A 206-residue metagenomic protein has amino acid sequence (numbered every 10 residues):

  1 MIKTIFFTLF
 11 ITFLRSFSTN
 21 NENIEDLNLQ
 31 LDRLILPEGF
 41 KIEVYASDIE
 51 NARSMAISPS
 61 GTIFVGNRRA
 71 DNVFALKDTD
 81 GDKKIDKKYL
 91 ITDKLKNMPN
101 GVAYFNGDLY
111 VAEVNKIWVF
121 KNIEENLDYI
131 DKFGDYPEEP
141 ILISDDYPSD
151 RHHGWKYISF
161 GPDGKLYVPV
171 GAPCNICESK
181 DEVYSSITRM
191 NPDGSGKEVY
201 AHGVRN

Functional and structural regions predicted by a protein language model:
T4-F13: Sec-dependent N-terminal signal peptides
F17-N206: Beta-propeller domains with acidic blade repeats across secreted/periplasmic ectodomains and cytosolic WD/CNH propellers
